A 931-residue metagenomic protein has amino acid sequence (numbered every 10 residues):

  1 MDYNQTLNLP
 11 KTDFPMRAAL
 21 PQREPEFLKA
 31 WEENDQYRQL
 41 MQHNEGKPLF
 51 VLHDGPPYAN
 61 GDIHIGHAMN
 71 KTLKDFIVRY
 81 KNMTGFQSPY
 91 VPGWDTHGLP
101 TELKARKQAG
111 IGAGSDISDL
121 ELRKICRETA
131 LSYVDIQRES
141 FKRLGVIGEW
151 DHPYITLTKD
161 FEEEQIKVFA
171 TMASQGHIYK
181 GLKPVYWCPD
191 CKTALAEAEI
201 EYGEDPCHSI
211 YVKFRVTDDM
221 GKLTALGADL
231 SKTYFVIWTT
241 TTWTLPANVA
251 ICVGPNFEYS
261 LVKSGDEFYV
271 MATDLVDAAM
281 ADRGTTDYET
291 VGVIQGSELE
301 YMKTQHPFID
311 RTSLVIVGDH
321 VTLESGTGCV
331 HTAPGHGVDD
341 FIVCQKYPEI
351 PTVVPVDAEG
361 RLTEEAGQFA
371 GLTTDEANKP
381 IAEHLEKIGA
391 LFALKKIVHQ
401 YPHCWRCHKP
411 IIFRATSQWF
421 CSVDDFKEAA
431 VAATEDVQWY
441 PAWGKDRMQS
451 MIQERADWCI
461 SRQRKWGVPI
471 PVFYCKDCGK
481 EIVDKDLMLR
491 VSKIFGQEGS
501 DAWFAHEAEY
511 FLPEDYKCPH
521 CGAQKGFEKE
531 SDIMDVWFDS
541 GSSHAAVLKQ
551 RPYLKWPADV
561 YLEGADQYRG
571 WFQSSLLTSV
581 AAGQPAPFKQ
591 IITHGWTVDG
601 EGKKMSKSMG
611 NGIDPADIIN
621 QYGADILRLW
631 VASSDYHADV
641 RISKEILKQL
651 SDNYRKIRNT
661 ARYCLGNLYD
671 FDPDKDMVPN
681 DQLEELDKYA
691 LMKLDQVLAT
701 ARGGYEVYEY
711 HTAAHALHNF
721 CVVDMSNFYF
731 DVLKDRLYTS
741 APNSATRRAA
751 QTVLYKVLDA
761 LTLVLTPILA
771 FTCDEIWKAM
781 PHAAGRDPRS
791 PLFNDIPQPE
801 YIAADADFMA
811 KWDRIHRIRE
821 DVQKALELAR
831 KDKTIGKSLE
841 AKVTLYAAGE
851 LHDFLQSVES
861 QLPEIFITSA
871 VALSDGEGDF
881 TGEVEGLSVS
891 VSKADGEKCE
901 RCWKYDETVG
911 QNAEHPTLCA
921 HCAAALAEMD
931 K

Functional and structural regions predicted by a protein language model:
D2-D13, R17-L20, E26, A30-N34 (+15 more regions): Residue patterns forming the tRNA-binding/recognition surfaces of aminoacyl-tRNA synthetases and related DALR
Q42-K104, I237-P246, V315-V343, Y347 (+3 more regions): N-terminal catalytic cores of NTP/NDP-binding nucleotidyl/phosphoryl-transfer enzymes
D95, V185, P189, L195-G203 (+8 more regions): Acidic, turn-prone loop/beta-hairpin segments
V185, Y401, I470-V472, D515 (+2 more regions): Residues immediately within or flanking Cys/His clusters that coordinate Zn2+ in small zinc-binding modules
C188, C404, C475, C518-C521 (+2 more regions): Short cysteine-rich clusters marking metal-coordination/redox-active sites
K192, Q463, G479, G522 (+2 more regions): Cys/His-coordinated zinc-binding microdomains
K213, M220, Y347-E359, R464-W466 (+1 more regions): Alpha-helical recognition segments enriched in aromatics with Gly/Pro capping that present substrate-recognition
A250, F257-C329, V338, I342: Protease-associated
